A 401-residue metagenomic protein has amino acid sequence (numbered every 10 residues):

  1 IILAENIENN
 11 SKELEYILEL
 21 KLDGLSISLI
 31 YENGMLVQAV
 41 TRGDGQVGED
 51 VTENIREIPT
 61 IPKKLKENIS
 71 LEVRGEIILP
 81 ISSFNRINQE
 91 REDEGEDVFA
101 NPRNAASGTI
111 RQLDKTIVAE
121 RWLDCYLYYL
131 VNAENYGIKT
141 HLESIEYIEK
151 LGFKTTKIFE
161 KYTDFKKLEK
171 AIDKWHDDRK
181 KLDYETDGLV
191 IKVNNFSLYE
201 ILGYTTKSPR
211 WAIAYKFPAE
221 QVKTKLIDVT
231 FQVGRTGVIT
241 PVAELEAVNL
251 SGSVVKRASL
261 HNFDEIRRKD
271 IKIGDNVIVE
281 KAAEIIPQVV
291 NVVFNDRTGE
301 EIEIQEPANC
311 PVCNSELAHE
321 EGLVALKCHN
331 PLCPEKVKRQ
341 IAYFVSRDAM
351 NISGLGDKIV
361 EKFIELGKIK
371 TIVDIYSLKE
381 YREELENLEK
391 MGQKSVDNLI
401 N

Functional and structural regions predicted by a protein language model:
I1-N401: RNA/tRNA-interacting regions in translation and RNA-turnover enzymes
